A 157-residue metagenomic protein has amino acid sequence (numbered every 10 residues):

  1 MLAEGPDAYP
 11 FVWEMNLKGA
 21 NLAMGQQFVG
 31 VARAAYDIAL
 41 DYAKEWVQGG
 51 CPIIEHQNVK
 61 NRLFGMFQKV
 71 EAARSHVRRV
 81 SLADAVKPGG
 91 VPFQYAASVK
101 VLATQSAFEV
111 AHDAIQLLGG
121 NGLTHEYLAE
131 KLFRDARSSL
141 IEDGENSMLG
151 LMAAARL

Functional and structural regions predicted by a protein language model:
M1-E71, S139, A155: Glycine-rich beta->alpha junctions and the first turn(s) of the following alpha-helix
G19-G30, F93, A97, V101 (+2 more regions): Short, conserved micro-motifs enriched in small and acidic residues
A32, L63, A73, A103 (+4 more regions): Hydrophobic, well-ordered secondary-structure elements that form the walls of internal hydrophobic environments
L40, K44-C51, F67-L102, I115-G120: C-terminal helix-coil-helix/basic helical segment that borders enzyme active sites and/or dimer interfaces and provides
I54-K60, F93-V101, G122-S138: Charge-rich, acidic-biased intrinsically disordered regions
L118-L157: Glycine-rich phosphate/cofactor-binding loops in nucleotide/flavin-utilizing enzymes
